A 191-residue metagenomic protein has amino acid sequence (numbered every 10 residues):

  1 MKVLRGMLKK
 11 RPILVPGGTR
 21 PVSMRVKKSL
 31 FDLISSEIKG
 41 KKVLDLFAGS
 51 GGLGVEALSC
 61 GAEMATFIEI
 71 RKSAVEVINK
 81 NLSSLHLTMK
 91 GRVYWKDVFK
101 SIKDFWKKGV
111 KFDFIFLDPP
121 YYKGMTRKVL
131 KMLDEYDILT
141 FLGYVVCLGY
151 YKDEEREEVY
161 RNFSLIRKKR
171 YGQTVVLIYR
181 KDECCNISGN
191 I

Functional and structural regions predicted by a protein language model:
M1-I191: Class I S-adenosyl-L-methionine-dependent methyltransferase catalytic core
